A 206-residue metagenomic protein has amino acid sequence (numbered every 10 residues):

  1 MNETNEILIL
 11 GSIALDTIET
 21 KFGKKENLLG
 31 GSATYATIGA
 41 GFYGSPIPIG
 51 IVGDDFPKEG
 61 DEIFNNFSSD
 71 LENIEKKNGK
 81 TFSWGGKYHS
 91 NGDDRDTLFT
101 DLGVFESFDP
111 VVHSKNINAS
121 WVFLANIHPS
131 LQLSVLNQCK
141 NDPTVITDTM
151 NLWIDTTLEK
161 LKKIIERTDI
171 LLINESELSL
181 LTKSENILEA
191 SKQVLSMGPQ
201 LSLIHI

Functional and structural regions predicted by a protein language model:
T4-N5, L15-N27, F42-F123, N137-D142: Conserved N-terminal subdomain of the carbohydrate kinase-like
L8-L10, W121-F123, I146, L172 (+1 more regions): Structural motif
G11-I13, S32: Active-site metal-binding loops of divalent metal-dependent hydrolases
S32-G41: Histidine-anchored nucleotide/phosphate-binding helix
G53-D55, N126-L131, M150-I154: Short beta->alpha connector loops
G60-I63, L131-Q138, E159-K163: A short acidic, amphipathic alpha-helical/loop segment
L102-S107, T149-D155: Short gly/ser/thr-rich secondary-structure transition/capping motifs
K140-T144, W153-H205: Conserved phosphate/ATP/ADP-binding segment of small-molecule kinases
